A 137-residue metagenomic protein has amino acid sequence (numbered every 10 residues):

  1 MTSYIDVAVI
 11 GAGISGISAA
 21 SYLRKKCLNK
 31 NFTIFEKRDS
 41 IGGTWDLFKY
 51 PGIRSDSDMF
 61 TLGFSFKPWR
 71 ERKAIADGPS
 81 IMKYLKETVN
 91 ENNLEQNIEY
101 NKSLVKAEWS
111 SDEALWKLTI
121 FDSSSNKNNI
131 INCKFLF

Functional and structural regions predicted by a protein language model:
S3-I34: N-terminal Rossmann-like FAD-binding beta1-loop-alpha1 element of flavoenzymes
G16, I41, A107: Flexible, glycine-rich phosphate/dinucleotide-binding loops and adjacent beta-alpha linkers at cofactor/substrate
T33-E36, E99: A structural signal for short, well-ordered beta-strand segments and their strand-loop junctions that often border
K37-E87: Glycine-rich active-site loop/strand segments that organize a redox cofactor
R72-L136: Feature captures the FAD/FMN-dependent oxidoreductase FAD-binding
